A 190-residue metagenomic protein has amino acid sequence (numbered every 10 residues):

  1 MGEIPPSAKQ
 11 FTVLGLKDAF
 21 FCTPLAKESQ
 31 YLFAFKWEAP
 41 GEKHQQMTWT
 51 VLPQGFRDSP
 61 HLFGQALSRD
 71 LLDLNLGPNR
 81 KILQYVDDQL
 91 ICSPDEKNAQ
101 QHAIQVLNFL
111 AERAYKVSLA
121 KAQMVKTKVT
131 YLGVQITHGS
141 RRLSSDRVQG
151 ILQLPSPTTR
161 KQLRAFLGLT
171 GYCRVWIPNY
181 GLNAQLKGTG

Functional and structural regions predicted by a protein language model:
M1-C22, R142-L143, L163-G168: Conserved catalytic palm subdomain of right-hand nucleotidyl-transferase polymerases, strongest for RNA-directed enzymes
K9, W49, K81: Conserved catalytic motifs of the protein kinase core domain
V13, P94-D146: Polymerase palm active-site segment centered on the conserved acidic dipeptide of motif C
G15-K17, G55, G77-E96, K121-Q123 (+2 more regions): Catalytic palm active-site di-aspartate
L16-W49, H61-L74, V134-R141, W176-G190: Reverse-transcriptase-like RNA-dependent polymerase core
E42, D73-P78, F109-V117: Secondary-structure transition/capping motifs at alpha-helix termini and the adjoining loop/turn into the next element
P60-L107, W176-Y180: Active-site palm subdomain of RNA-directed nucleic acid polymerases
K121-G190: C-terminal reverse transcriptase regions that engage the nucleic-acid substrate
